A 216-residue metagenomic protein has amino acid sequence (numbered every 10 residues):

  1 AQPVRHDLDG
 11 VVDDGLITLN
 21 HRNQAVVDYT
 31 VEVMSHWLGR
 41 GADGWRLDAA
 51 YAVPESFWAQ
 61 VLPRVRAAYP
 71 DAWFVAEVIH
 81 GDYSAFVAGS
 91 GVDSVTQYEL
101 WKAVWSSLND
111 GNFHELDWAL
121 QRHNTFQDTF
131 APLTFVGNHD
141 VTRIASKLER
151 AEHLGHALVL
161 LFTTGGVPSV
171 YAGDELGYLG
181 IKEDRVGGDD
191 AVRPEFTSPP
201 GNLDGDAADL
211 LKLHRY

Functional and structural regions predicted by a protein language model:
A1-R40, V61, V65-A67, S84: Substrate-binding/active-site clefts of carbohydrate-active enzymes
D13-G15, F126-R150: Active-site clefts of carbohydrate-active enzymes
E32-S35, D43-P132, E149-A151, L160 (+1 more regions): Active-site-proximal helices and loops of the catalytic beta/alpha 8
V75-A76, V167-D174: Acidic/polar loop patches that form or flank catalytic/metal-binding clefts of enzymes that bind anionic ligands
T163: Conserved active-site segments centered on acidic
